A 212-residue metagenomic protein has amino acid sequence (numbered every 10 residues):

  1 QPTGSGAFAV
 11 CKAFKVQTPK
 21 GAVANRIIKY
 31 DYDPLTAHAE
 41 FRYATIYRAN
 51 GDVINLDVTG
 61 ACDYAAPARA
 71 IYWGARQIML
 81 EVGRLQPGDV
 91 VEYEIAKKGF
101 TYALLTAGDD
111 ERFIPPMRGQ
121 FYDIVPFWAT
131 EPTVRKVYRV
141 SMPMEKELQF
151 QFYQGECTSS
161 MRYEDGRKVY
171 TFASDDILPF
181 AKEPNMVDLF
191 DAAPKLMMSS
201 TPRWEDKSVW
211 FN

Functional and structural regions predicted by a protein language model:
Q1-V137, T171, T201-W204: Lumenal/extracellular ectodomains and adaptor appendage modules of the eukaryotic vesicle/secretory system
A96-G108, I114-Y122, F127-N212: Secretory-pathway-linked proteins and extracytosolic
